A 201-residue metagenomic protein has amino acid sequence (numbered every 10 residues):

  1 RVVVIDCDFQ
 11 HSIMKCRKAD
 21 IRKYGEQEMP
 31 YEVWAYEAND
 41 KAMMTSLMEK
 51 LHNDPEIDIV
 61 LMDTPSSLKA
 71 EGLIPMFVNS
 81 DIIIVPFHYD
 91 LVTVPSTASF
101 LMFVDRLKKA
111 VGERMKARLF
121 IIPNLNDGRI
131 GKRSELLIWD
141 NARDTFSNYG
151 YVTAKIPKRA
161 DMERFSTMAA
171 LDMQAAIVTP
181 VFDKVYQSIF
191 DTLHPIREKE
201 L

Functional and structural regions predicted by a protein language model:
R1-M62, S66-S67: P-loop/Walker-type NTP enzyme "switch/lid" segment
V4, M62, V85, I121-P123: Structural beta-sheet core signal
H11-S12, S67-K69, L91-T93, L107 (+1 more regions): Catalytic P-loop NTPase motifs of RecA-like helicase/translocase cores
E71-L91: Inter-motif core of Ras-like GTPase G domains
T97-R114: Conserved C-terminal guanine-recognition region of P-loop GTPase G domains, centered on the G4
L125-L171: Beta-strand-loop-alpha "switch" segments that mediate conformational coupling across diverse proteins
R164-V185: C-terminal boundary of histidine-terminating zinc-finger modules
